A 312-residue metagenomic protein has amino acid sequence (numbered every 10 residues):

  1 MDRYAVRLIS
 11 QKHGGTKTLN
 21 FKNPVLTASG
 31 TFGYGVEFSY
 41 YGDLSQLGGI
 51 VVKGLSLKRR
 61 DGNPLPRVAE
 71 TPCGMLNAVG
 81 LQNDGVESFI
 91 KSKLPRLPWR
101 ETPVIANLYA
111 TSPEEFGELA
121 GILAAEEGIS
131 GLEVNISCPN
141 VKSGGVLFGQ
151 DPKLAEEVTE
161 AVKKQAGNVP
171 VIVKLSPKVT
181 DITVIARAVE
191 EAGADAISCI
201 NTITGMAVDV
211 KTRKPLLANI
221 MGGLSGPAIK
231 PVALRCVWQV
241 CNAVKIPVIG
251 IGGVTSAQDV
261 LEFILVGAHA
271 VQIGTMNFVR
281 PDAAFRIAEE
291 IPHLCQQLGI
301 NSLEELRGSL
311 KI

Functional and structural regions predicted by a protein language model:
M1-V104, Y109-T111: N-terminal capping/small domains of soluble enzymes
R7-G14, L19, I90-P98, A124 (+5 more regions): Surface-exposed amphipathic alpha-helices with a cationic face
G30, L55, S137, T202 (+1 more regions): Flexible loop residues that form catalytic and substrate-binding hotspots at small-molecule/glycan-binding clefts
G30-T31, G252-V254: Active-site metal-binding loops of divalent metal-dependent hydrolases
L57-D61, P139-V141, T204-A207, F278-R280: Short gly/pro/ser/thr-enriched loop/turn and capping motifs at secondary-structure boundaries
N63-P72, V208-G222, I264, M276-N301: C-terminal helical cap(s) of enzyme catalytic domains, especially alpha/beta-barrels
P113-I249, T255-A268, I273: Alpha/beta enzyme core
E304-I312: A short, charged, Gly/Pro-tolerant segment at domain boundaries
